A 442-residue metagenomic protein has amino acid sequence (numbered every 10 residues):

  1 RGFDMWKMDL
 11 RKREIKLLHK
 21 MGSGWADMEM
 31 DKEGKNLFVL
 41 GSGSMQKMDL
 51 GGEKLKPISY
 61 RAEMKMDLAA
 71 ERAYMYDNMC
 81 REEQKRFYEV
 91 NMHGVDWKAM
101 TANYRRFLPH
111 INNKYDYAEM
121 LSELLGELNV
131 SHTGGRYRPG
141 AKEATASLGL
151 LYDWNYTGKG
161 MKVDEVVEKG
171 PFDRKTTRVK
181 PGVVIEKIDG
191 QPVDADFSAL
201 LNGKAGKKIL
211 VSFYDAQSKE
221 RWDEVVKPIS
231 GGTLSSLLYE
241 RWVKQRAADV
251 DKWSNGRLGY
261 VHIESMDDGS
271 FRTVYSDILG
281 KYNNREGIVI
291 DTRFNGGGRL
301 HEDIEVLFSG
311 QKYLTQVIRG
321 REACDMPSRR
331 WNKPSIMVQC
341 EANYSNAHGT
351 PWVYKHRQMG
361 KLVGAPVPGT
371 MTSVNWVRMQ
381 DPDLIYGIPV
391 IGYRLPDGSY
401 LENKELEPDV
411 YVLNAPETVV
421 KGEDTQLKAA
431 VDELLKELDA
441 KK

Functional and structural regions predicted by a protein language model:
R1, H19-V39, E71: Conserved beta-propeller blade repeats
G2-K7, S42-L50: Structural motif
L10-G24, G52-L68: Multi-bladed beta-propeller domains
C80, Q84-N103, L151-V167: PDZ/PDZ-like groove recognition
Q84-Y88, D164, E186, G190-P192 (+3 more regions): Cleft-lining beta-strand/loop regions that shape enzyme active-site pockets
K85, M92-M120, L128: Extended, domain-scale alpha-helical bundle/helix-rich regions
P109-G158, E220-Q245, V431-K442: Extended, small/polar residue-biased N-terminal targeting/export presequences and adjacent propeptide/linker tracts
E143-A195, D268, I391: PDZ/PDZ-like domain segments forming the peptide/carboxylate-binding groove, activating on the N-terminal beta-strands
